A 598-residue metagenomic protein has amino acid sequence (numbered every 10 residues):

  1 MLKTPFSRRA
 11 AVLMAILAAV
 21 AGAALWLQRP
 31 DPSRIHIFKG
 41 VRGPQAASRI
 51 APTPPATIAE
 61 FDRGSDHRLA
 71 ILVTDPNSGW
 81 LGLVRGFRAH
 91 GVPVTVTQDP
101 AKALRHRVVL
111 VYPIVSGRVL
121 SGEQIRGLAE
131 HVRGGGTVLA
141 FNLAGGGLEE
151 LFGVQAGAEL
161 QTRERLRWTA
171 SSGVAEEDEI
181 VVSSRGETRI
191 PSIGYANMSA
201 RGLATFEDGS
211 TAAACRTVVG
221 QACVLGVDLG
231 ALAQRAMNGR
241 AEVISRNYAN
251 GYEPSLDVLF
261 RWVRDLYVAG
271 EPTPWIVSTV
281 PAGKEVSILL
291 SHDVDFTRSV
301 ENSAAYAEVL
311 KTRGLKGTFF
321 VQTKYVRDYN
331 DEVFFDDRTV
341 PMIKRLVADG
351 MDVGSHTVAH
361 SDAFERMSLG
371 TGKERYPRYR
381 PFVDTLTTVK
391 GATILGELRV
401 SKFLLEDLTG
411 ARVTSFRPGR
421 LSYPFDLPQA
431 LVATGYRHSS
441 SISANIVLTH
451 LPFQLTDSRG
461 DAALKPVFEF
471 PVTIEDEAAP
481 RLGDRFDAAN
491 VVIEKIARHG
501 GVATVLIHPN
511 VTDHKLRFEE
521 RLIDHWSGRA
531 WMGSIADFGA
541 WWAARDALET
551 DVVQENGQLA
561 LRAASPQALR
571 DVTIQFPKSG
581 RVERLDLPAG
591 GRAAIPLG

Functional and structural regions predicted by a protein language model:
M1-L17: N-terminal Sec-pathway targeting helices
D66-L69, V84-H90, T137, P191-P274 (+1 more regions): A glycine-centered loop/beta-turn motif at secondary-structure junctions
A70-E150, F319: Helical hinge/lid and interdomain linker segments adjacent to catalytic or ligand-binding clefts that mediate domain
R118-R185, S192, N197, T205-E207: A glycine-rich, often tryptophan-bearing local segment used as a flexible ligand/cofactor-contacting loop or short
G147, S287, V300, K311-D426 (+3 more regions): Metal-dependent polysaccharide deacetylase catalytic core of the NodB/CE4 family, i.e., the active-site-bearing domain
H292-V294, R412, V467-A540: Catalytic grooves of carbohydrate-active enzymes
V432-D461, E469-A479, M532-W542: His/Asp/Glu-enriched short active-site or ligand-binding loop at hydrolase and phosphoryl-transfer sites
F538-F576: Surface beta-strand/loop "capping" patches
